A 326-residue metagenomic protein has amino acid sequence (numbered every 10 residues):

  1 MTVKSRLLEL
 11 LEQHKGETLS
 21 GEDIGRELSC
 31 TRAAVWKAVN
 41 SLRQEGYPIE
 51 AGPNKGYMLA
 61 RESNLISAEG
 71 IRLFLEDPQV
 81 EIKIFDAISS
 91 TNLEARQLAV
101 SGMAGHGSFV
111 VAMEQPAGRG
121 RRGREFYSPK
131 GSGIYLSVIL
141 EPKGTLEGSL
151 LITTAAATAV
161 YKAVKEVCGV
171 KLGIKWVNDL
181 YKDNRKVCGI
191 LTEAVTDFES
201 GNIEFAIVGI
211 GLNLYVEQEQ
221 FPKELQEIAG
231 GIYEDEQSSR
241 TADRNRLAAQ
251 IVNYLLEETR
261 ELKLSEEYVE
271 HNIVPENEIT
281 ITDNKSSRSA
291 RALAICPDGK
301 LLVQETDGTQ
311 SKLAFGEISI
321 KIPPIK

Functional and structural regions predicted by a protein language model:
T2-C30, Q44, T145-L146, T154-L172 (+1 more regions): Long, positively charged amphipathic alpha-helical accessory segments at protein N-termini or as interdomain linkers
T2-K165, C188: N-terminal lobe of the biotin/lipoate ligase/transferase fold
D86, I174-W176: Short loop/edge segments at beta-strand edges and connector loops that shape dinucleotide/nucleotide cofactor-binding
